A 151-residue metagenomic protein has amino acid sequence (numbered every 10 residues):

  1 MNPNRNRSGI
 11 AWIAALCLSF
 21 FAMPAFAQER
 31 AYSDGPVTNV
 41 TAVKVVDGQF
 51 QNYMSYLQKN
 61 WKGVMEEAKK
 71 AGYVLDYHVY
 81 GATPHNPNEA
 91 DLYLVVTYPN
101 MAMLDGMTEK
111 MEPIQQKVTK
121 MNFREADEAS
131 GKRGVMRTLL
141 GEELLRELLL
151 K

Functional and structural regions predicted by a protein language model:
N2-A14: Bacterial N-terminal signal peptides that target proteins for export
A22-P24: N-terminal signal peptide c-region/cleavage motif recognized by signal peptidases
A27-A31, Y80-T83: Short beta-strand/turn micro-motifs at beta-sheet edges
E29-Y32, G63, E67-L75, V95-L145: An amphipathic, aromatic/His-enriched active-site/gating alpha helix that lines ligand/cofactor pockets
S33-G48, L92: Acidic/histidine-rich, surface-exposed loop or edge segments in extracytoplasmic proteins
T41, Y53, L94, L104: Hydrophobic pocket/interface hotspot
V46-Y93: N-terminal, post-signal-peptide region of Sec/Tat-exported proteins
L150-K151: Short, solvent-exposed mixed-charge patches
